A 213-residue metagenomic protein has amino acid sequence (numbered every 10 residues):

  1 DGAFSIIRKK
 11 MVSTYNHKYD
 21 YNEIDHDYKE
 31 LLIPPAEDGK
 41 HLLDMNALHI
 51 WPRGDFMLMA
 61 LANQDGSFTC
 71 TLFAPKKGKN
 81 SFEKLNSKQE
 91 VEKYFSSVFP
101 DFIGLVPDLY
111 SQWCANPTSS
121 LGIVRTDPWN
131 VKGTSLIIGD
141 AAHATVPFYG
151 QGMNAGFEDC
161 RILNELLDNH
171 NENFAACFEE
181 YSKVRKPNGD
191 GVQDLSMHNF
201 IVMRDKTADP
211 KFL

Functional and structural regions predicted by a protein language model:
D1-L121, R125-V131: Conserved FAD-binding catalytic core of PHBH/FMO-like flavoproteins
G2, G139, G152: Conserved phosphate-binding and hydrolysis motifs of nucleotide-dependent enzymes
Q64, F95, D159, R185-N188: Hydrophobic/aromatic residues within well-ordered alpha-helical segments
A74-K76, A141-A142, S196: Short, histidine-centered active-site or binding-site loop motifs used for metal coordination, general acid-base
N130-P147: Short FAD-binding loop at a beta-strand-to-alpha-helix junction that anchors the flavin cofactor in diverse
D140, C160, Y181: Hydrophobic, well-ordered secondary-structure elements that form the walls of internal hydrophobic environments
P147-E158: A conserved FAD-binding loop/helix module that cradles the flavin
E165-L213: C-terminal helical "tail/cap" subdomain of flavin- and related membrane-associated enzymes
